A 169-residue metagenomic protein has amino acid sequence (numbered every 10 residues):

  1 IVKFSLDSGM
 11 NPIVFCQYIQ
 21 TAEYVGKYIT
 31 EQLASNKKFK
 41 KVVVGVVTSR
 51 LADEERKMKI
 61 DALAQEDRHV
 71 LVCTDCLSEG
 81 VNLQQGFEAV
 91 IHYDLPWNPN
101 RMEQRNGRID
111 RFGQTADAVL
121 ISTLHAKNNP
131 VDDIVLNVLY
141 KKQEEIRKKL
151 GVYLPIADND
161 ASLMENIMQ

Functional and structural regions predicted by a protein language model:
I1-Q17: Conserved interdomain hinge at the start of the Helicase C-terminal
Q17-V46: Conserved helicase motor "Helicase C" RecA-like lobe of SF1/SF2 P-loop NTPases
I19-T21, L51-D53, L77-E79, L95-N98 (+2 more regions): Conserved nucleotide-binding/hydrolysis micro-motifs of P-loop NTPases
K41-D75: Conserved helicase ATPase core of P-loop NTP-dependent helicases/translocases
L71-E88, N106-T115: SF2 helicase motor core recognition
N82-D94, Q104, V119-T123: A short beta-strand element within the Helicase C-terminal
N98-I121, L139: Conserved SF2 helicase motif VI
A116-Q169: C-terminal accessory region of SF2 helicases/translocases
